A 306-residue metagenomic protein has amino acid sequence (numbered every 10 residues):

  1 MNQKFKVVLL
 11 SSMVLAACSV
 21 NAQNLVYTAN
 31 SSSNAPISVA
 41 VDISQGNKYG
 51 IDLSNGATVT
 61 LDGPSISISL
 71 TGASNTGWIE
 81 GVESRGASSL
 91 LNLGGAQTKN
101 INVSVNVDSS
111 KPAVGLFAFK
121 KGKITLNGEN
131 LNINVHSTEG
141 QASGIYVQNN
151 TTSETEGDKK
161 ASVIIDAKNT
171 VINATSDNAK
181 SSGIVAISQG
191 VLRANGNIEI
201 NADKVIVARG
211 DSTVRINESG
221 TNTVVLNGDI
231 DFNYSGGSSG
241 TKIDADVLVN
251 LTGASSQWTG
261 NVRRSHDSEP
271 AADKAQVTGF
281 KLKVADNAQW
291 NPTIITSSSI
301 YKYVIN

Functional and structural regions predicted by a protein language model:
M1-Q23: Gram-negative bacterial Sec-dependent N-terminal signal peptides
Q23-D203, V207-G228, Y234-T259, H266-T293 (+1 more regions): Surface-exposed loop/turn motifs in large extracellular/passenger domains
